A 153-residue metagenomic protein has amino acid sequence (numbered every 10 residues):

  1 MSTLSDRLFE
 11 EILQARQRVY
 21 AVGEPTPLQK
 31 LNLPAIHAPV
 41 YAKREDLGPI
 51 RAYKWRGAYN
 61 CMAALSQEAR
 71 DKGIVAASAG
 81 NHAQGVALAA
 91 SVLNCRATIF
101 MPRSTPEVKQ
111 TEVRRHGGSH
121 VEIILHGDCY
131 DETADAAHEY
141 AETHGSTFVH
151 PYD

Functional and structural regions predicted by a protein language model:
M1-D153: PLP-dependent amino-acid enzyme catalytic core
